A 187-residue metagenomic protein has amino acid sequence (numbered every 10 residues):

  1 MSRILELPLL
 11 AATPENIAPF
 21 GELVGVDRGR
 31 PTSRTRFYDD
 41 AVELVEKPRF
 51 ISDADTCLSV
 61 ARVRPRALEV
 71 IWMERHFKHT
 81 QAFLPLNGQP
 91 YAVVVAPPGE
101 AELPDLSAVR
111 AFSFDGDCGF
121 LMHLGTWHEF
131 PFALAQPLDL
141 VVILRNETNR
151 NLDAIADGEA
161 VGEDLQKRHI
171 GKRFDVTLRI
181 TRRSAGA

Functional and structural regions predicted by a protein language model:
M1-A111, N149-A187: Non-catalytic, conserved peripheral segments adjacent to functional cores
Q81-L84, G119-F120, P131: His/acidic/aromatic-lined binding-pocket segments of jelly-roll/cupin-type domains and related regulatory beta-sandwich
R110, C118, Q136-D139: A short pocket-lining beta-strand/turn micro-motif at the edge of beta-sheets
S113-W127: Conserved metal-binding segment of the jelly-roll/cupin
T126-E159: A short beta-strand-loop micro-motif that forms or neighbors metal/cofactor- and ligand-binding patches at active-site
